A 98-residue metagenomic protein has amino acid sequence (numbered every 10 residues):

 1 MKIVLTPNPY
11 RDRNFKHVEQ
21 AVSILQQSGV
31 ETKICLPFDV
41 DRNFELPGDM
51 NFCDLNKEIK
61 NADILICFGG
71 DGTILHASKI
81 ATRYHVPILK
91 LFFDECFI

Functional and structural regions predicted by a protein language model:
M1-I64: ATP/NTP phosphate-donor binding region
Y10-R13, V40, M50-I98: Small-residue-rich beta-alpha loop regions that form the catalytic core of phosphotransfer and lipid-active enzymes
